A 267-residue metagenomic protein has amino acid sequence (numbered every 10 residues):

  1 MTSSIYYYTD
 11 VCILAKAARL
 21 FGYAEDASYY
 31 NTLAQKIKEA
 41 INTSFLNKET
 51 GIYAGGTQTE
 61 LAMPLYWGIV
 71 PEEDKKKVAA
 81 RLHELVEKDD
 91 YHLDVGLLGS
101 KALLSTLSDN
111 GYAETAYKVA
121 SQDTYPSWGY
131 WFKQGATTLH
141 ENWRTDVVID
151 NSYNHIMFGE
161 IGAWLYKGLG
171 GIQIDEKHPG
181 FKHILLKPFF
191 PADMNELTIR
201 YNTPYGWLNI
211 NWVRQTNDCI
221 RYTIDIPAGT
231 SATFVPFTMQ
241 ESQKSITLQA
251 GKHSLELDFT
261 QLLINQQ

Functional and structural regions predicted by a protein language model:
M1-I5: Catalytic cores of extracellular degradative/oxidative enzymes
Y6-D150, Q249-K252, E256: Catalytic cores of carbohydrate-active enzymes
N31-T32, E114-Q267: Non-catalytic C-terminal accessory modules of carbohydrate-active enzymes
